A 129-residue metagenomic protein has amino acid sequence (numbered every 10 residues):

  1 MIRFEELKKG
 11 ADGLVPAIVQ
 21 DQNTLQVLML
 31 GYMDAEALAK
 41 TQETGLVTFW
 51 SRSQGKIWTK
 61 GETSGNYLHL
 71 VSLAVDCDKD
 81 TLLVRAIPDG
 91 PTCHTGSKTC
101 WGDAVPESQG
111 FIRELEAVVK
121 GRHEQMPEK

Functional and structural regions predicted by a protein language model:
M1-K129: Flexible "arm" and connector segments at domain edges
